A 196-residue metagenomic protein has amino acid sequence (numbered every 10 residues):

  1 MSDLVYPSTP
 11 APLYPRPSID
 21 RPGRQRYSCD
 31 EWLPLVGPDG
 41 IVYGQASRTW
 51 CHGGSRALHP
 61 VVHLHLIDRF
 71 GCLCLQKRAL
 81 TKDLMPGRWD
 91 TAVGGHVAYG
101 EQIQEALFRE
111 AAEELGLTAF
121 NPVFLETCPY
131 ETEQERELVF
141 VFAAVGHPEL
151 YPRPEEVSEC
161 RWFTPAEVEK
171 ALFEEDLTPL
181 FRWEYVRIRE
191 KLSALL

Functional and structural regions predicted by a protein language model:
S2-P17, W50, G87, Y99 (+2 more regions): Nudix hydrolase/Nudix homology domain
P17-H63, R69: Acidic, metal-coordinating catalytic segment for phosphate/diphosphate chemistry, firing primarily on the Nudix
P38, R78, P165: Residues immediately flanking
A46-R48, A79, I103, E156: Residue-level structural signal for beta-strand termini and adjacent loop
P60, L80, Q102, F108 (+1 more regions): Active-site segment of metal-dependent pyrophosphate-handling enzymes, primarily the Nudix hydrolase catalytic core
V61-V93: A glycine-rich, hydrophobic loop/mini-helix early in the fold
V93-E101: Active-site acidic-Proline motif in GNAT/NAT acetyltransferases
